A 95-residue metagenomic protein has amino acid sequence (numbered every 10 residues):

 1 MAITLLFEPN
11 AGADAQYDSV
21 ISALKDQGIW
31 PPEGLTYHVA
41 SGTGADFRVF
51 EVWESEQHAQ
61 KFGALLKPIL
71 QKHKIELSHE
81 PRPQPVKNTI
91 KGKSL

Functional and structural regions predicted by a protein language model:
M1-P68, I75-L95: Short S/T/G/P-rich N-terminal loop/turn motif that feeds into the first structured element of a domain
